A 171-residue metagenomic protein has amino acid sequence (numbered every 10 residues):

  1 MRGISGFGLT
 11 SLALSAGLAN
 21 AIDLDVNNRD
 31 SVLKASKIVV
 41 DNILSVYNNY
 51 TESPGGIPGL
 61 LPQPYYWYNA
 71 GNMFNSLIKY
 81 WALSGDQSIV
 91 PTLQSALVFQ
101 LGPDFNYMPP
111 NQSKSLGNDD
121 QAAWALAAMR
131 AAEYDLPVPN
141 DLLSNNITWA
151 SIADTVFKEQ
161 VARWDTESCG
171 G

Functional and structural regions predicted by a protein language model:
M1-D25: Fungal secretory targeting signals
I4, P137-S144: Short, flexible/disordered intra-domain loops and linkers
N20-N111, S144-G170: Low-complexity, Ser/Thr/Pro/Gly-enriched N-terminal "stalk/linker" regions
I22, A128-A131, D135: Short, helix-capping/interhelical loops that line the mouth of catalytic, cofactor-, or ligand-binding pockets
L77-Y80, A127-A131: The core hydrophobic/aromatic register in alpha-helical repeat solenoids, strongest for pentatricopeptide repeats
W81, G85, A132-P139: Short coil/turn linking the two alpha-helices of tandem helical-hairpin repeats
S115-A128, I152: Mobile, glycine-rich extracellular loop/lid and propeptide segments that shape or gate substrate/ligand access
